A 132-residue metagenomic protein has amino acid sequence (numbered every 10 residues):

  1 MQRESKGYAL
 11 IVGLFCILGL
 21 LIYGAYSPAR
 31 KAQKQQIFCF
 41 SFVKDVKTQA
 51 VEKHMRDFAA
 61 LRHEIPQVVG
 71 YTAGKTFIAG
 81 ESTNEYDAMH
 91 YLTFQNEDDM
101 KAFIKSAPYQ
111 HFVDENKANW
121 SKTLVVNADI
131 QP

Functional and structural regions predicted by a protein language model:
M1-E4: N-terminal secretory signal peptides that target proteins for export/translocation
G7-D87, Q95-A102, D129-P132: Short S/T/G/P-rich N-terminal loop/turn motif that feeds into the first structured element of a domain
K101-K105, H111-W120: Short, exposed beta-strand-loop hairpins at the edges of beta-sheets in extracellular/periplasmic proteins
N119-V126, I130-P132: C-terminal partner/receptor-binding element of secreted or periplasmic proteins
